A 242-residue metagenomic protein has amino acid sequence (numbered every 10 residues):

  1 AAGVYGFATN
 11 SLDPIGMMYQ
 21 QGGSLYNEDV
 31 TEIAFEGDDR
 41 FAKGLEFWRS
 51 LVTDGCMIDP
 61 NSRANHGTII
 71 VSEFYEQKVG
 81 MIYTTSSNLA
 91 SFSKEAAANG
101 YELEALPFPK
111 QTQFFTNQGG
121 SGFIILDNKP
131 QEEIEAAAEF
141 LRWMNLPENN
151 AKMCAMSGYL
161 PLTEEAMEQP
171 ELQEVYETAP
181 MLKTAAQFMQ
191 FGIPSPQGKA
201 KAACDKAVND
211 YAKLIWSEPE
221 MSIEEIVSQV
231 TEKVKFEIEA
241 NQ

Functional and structural regions predicted by a protein language model:
A1, T31-S62, F108: Glycine-centered hinge/linker elements that transmit conformational signals in sensory and ligand-binding systems
A1-A34, R40, V79: Extracytoplasmic/periplasmic solute-binding protein
A1-S11, L146-M156, E237-Q242: Bilobed periplasmic-binding protein-like "clamshell/Venus-flytrap" ligand-binding domains
S50-M57, K94-L160, I193: Extracytoplasmic/periplasmic substrate-recognition and gating elements
P60-Y75: Short helix-initiation/N-cap motifs at beta->coil->alpha
G80-T85: Paired acidic/hydrophobic, glycine-rich loop segments that form the ligand-binding mouth/hinge of periplasmic-binding
L103-L106, A155-L214, N241: Long, aromatic- and glycine/proline-rich binding clefts that accommodate carbohydrate-like moieties
I215-Q229: Short, charged, surface-exposed loops that flank catalytic or proteolytic processing sites
